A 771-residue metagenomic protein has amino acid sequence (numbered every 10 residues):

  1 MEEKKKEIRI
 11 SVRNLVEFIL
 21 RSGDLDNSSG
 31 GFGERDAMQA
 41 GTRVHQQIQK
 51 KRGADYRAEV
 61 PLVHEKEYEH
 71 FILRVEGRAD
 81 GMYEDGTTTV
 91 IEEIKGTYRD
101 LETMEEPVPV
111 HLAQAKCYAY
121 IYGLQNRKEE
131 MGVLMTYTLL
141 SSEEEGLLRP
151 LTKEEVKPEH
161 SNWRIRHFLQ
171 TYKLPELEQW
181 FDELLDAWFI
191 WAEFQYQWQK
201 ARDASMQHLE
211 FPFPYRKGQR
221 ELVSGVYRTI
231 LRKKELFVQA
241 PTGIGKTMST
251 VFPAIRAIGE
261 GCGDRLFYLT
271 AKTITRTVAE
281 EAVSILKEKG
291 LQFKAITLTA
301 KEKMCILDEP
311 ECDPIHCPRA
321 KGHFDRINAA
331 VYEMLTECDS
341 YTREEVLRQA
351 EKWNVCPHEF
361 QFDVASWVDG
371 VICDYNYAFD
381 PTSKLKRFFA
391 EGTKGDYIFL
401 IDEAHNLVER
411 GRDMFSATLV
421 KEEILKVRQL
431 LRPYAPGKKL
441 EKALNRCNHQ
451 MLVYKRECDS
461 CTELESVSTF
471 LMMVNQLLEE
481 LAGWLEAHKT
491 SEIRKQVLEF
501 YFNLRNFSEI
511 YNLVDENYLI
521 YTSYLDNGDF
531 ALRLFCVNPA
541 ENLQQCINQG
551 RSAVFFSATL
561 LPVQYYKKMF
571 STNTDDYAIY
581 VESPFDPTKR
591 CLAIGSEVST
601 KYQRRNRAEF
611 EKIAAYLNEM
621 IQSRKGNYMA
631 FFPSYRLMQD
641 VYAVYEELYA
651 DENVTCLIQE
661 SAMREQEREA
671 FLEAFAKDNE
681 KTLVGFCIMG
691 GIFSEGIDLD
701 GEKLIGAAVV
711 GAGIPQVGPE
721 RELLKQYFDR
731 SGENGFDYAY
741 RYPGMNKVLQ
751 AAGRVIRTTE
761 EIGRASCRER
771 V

Functional and structural regions predicted by a protein language model:
M1-T88, A113: Metal-dependent nuclease catalytic cores that hydrolyze phosphodiester bonds in DNA/RNA, characterized by
H64-E178: Mg2+/Mn2+-dependent nuclease catalytic core
Q195-A204, L209-E210, C262-V371, N376-F379 (+4 more regions): A substrate-engagement module of RecA-like helicase motors
Q195-Q239: Conserved pre-motif I regulatory segment
L231-P253: Walker A/P-loop
T250, T277, W353-G370, D374-L478 (+2 more regions): Signature of the SF2 helicase/ATPase Hel1-core->accessory helical subdomain module
V346-V371, T382-A390, G483-S599, R604 (+3 more regions): A contiguous, basic/glycine-rich beta-loop/short-helix subdomain that forms a polymer-engagement track
S596-A608, E660-S766: Conserved RecA-like P-loop NTPase helicase motor core
